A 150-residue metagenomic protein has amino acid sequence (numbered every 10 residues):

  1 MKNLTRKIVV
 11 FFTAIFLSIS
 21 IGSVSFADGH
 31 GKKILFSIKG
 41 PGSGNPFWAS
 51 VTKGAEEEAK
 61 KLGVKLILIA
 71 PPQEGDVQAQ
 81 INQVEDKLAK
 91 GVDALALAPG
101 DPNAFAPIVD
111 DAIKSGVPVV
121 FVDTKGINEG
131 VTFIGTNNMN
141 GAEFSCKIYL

Functional and structural regions predicted by a protein language model:
M1-K2, S20: Short intrinsically disordered, low-complexity coil segments enriched in acidic
K2-K7, S25-L150: A residue-level marker of the well-folded mature domains of exported/periplasmic proteins
V10-S20: Bacterial N-terminal signal peptides
